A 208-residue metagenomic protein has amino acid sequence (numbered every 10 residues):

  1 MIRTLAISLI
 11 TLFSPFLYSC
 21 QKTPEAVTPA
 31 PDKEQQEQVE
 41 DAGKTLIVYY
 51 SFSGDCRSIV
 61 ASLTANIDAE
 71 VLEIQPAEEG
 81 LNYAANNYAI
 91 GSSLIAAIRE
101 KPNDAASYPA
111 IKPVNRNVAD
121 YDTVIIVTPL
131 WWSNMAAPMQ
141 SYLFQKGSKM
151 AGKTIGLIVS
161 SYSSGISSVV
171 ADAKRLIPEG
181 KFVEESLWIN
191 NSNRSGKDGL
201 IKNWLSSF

Functional and structural regions predicted by a protein language model:
M1-L5: Positively charged n-region of N-terminal signal peptides that target proteins for export
A6-S14: Hydrophobic helical h-region of N-terminal Sec-dependent signal peptides in bacterial secretory/periplasmic proteins
L12, P29, F182-F208: Glycine-rich phosphate/pyrophosphate-binding loop and the adjoining helix
F16-S19: C-terminal motif of bacterial Sec signal peptides marking the signal peptidase cleavage site
Q21-T123, M135, G199-S207: N-terminal beta1-alpha1-beta2 submodule of the flavodoxin-like/Rossmannoid cofactor-binding fold
F52-D55, P76-G80, L130-N134, S161-G165 (+1 more regions): Solvent-exposed loop/turn segments at secondary-structure junctions within structured extracellular/periplasmic domains
N66-L72, I177-E184: Structural alpha-beta junctions
A89-P178: Helix-loop-strand module that forms the ligand-binding subsite of alpha/beta enzymes
